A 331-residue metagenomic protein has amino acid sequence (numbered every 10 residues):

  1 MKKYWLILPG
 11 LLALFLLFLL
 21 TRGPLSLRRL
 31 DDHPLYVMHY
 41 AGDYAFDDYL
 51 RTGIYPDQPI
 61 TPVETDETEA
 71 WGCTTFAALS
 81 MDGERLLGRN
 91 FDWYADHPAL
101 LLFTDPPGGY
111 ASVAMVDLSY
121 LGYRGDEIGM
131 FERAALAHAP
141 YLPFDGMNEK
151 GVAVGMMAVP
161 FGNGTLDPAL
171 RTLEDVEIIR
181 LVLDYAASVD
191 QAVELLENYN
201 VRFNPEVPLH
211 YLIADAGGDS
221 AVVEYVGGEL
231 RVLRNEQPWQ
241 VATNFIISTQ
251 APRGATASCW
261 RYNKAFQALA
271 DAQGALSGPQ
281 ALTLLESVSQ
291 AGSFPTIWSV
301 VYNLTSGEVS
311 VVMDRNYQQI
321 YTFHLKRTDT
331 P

Functional and structural regions predicted by a protein language model:
W5, L14-R180, D184-A186, V201 (+1 more regions): N-terminal mature-domain region immediately after signal-peptide cleavage in secreted/organellar precursors
P9-G10: Single-pass type I membrane protein transmembrane segment
V154, F161-S289, F294-T296: A surface/extracellular/periplasmic glyco- and lipid-processing/surface-interacting theme
